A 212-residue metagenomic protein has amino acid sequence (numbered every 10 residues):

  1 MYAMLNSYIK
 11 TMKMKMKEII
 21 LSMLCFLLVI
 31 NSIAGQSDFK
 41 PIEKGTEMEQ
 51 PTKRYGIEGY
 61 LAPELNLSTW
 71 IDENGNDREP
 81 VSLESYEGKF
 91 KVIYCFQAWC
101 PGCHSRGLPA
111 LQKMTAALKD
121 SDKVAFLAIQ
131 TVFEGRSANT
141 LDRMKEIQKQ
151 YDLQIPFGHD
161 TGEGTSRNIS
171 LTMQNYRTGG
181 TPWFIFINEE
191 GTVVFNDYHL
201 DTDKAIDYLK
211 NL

Functional and structural regions predicted by a protein language model:
M12-I20: Bacterial N-terminal signal peptides that target proteins for export
S22-N31: Bacterial N-terminal signal peptides
D38-S82: N-terminal "domain-start" segment that seeds a small globular fold
E79-G107, L111, F126: Short active-site neighborhood of thiol/selenol oxidoreductases, capturing the structured segment around
Y86-K91, S121-A125, D152-P156, T181-P182 (+1 more regions): Loop/turn elements at helix/coil->beta-strand transitions in domains of secreted/extracellular proteins
H104-D152, G162-L171: Structural microenvironment flanking redox-active thiols in thiol-disulfide oxidoreductases
Y151-L153, D160-K210: Thiol/disulfide oxidoreductase modules built on the thioredoxin-like
